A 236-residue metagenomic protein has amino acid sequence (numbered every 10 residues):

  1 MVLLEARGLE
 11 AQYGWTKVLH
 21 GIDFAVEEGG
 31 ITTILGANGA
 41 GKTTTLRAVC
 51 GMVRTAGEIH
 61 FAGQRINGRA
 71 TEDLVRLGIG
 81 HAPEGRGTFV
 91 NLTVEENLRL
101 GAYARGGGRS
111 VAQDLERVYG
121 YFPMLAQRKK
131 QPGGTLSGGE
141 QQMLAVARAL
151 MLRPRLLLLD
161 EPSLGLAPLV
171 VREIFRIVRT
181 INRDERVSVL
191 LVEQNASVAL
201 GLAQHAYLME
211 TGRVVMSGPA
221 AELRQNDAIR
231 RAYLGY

Functional and structural regions predicted by a protein language model:
V2-Y236: Glycine-rich phosphate-binding loops of nucleotide-dependent enzymes
